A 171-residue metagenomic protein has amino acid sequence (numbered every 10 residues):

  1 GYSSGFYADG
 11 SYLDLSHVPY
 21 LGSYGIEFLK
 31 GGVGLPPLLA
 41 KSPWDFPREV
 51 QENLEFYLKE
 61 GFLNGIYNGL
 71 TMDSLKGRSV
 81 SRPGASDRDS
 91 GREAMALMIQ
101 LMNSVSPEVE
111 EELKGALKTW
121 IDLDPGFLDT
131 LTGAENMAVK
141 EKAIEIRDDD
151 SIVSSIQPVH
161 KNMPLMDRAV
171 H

Functional and structural regions predicted by a protein language model:
G1-H171: Extracellular polysaccharide-recognition and catalytic grooves
